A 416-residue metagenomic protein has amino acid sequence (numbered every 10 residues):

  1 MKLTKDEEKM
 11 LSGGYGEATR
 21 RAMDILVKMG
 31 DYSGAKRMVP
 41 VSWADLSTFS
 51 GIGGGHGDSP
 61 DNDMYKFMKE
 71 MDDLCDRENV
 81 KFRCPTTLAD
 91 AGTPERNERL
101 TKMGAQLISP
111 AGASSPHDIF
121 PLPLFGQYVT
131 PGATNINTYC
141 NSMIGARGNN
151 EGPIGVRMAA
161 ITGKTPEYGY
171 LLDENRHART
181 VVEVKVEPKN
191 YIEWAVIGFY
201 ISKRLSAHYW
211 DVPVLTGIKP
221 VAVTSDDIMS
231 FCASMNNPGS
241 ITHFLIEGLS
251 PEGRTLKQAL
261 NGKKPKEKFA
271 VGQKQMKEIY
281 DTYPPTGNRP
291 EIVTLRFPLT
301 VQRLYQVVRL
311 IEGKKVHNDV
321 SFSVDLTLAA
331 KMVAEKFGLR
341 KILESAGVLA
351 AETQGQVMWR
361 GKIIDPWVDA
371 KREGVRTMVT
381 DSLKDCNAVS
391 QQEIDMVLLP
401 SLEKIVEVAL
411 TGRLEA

Functional and structural regions predicted by a protein language model:
M1-Y65, D73-E78, T101-Q106, A133-I292 (+4 more regions): Intrinsically disordered, low-complexity segments enriched in small residues
F82-T86, L107-P121, Y168-Y170, V214-T216 (+4 more regions): General beta-strand structural signal in soluble alpha/beta enzymes
C84-E151: Hydrophobic alpha-helical hairpins/lids featuring a short glycine-rich hinge
L88-D90, L326-A330, Q356-V357, S382-K384: Acidic, glycine-rich active-site loops and adjacent beta-strand->loop/helix elements that engage anionic groups
A91, N175, W359-R360: Short secondary-structure capping/turn micro-motifs that flank functional sites
G92, V223, A330-E335: Short, charged/polar "capping" segments at the starts of alpha-helices and the immediately preceding loops
R254-K257, M332-E335, G361-I363: Short, charged, surface-exposed secondary-structure boundary motifs
K336-S401: Thiamine diphosphate
